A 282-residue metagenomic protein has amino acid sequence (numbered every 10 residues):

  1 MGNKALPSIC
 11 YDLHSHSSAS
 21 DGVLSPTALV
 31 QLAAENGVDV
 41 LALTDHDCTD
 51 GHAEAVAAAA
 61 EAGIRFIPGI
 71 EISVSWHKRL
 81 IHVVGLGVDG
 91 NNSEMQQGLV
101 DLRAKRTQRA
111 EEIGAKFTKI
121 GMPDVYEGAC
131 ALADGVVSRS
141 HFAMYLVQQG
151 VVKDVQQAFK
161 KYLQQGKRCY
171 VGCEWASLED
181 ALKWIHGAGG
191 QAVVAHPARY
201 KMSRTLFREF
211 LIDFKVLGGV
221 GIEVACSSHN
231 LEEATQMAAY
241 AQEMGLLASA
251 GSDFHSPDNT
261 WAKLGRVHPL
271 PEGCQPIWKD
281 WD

Functional and structural regions predicted by a protein language model:
M1-R79, Y162-Q164, A176-S177, L182-N259: An N-terminally biased module of ancient metal coordination in phosphate/nucleic-acid-related enzymes
G2, A58-I212, H268-Q275: Extended substrate/RNA-proximal surfaces in nucleic-acid metabolism proteins
E94, N259-T260: A short acidic, helix-capping loop that chelates divalent metal ions and anchors anionic groups
F210-V224, A262-D282: Structural recognition of alpha->loop->beta junctions
